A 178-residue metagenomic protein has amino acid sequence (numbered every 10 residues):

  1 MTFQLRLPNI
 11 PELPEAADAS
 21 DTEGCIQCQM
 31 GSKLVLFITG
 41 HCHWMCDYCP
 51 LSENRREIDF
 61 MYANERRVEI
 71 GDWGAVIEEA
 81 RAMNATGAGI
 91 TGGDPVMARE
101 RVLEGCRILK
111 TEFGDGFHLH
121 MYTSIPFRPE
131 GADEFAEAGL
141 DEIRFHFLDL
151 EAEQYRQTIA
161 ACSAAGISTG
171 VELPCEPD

Functional and structural regions predicted by a protein language model:
Q4-L5: Extracellular/lumenal mucin-like low-complexity stalks
P8-L13, D21-V68: Canonical Radical SAM [4Fe-4S] cluster-binding loop centered on the CxxxCxxC motif and its immediate flanking residues
G24-H41, G74-G89, G93-M97: A short, flexible N-terminal coil/short beta segment enriched in small residues
D47, D72-G74, C106: Internal amphipathic alpha-helical repeat/solenoid segments
N54-V68, M83-A98, E112-G131, F135-Y155 (+1 more regions): Core AdoMet radical
N64-E78: Short microdomains enriched in Cys/His and/or Lys/Arg
I77, V102-R107, A132, R156-I159: Generic structural signal for well-ordered alpha-helices, preferentially at hydrophobic/aromatic core positions
S163: Anion (oxyanion) recognition and catalysis
